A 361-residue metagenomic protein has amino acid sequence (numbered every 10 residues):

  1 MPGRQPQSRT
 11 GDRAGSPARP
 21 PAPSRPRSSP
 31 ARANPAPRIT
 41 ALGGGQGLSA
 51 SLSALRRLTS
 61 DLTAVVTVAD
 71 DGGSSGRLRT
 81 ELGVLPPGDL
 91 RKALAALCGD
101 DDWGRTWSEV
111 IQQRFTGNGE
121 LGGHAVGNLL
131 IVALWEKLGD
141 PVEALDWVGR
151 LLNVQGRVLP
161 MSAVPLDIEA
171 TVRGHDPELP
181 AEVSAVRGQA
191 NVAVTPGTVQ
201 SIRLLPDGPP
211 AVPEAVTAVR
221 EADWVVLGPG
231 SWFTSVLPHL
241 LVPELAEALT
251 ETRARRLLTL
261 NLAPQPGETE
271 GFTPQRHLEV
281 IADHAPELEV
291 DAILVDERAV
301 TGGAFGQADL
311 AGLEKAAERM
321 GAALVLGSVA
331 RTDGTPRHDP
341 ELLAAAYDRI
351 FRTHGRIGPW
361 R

Functional and structural regions predicted by a protein language model:
P2-P6, P20, P26, G271-R361: C-terminal functional extensions of proteins
P2-R4, R9, T67-G197, A346-D348: Electropositive, gly/pro-rich neighborhoods at or near active sites that engage anionic ligands
R27-G88: Gly/lys/ser-thr-rich phosphate-binding loops in alpha/beta enzymes that coordinate phosphoanhydride or phosphate groups
S60, T252-R256, A322: A short helix->loop->beta-strand "cap" motif at the edges of active sites that frequently abuts
S201-V216, L241: Active-site glycine-rich loop that binds ribose-phosphate moieties when present
A222: An anion/phosphate-binding loop that grips the pyrophosphate of nucleotide cofactors and donors
W232-V242, G303-A308: Glycine/threonine-rich flexible loop motifs
H239-A246, F272-H277: Charged helix-capping and loop-helix junction motifs
